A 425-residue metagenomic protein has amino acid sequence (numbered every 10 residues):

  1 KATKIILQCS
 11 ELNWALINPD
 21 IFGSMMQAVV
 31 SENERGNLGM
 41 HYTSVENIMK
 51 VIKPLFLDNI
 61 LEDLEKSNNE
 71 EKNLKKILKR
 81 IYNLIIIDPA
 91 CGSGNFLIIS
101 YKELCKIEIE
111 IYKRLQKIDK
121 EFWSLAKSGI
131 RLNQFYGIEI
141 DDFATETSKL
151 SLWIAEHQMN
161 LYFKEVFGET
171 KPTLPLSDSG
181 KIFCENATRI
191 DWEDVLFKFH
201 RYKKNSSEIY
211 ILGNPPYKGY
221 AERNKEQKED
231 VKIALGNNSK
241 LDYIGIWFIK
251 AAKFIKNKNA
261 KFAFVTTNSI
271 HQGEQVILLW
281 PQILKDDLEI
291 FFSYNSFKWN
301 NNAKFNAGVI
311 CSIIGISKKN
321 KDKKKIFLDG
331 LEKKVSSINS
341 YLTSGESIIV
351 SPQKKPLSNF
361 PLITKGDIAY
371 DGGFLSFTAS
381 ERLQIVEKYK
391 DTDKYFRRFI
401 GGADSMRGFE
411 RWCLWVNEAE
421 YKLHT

Functional and structural regions predicted by a protein language model:
K1-I130, I140, A144, N186 (+3 more regions): Class I S-adenosyl-L-methionine
M25-V29, W247, I400: Short alpha-helical scaffolding segments that buttress acidic/His motifs in well-ordered protein cores
E46-N47, I98, C105, T145 (+6 more regions): Signature of N6-adenine DNA methyltransferases within the class I
I52, F183, I283-K285, G401: Alpha-helix boundary recognition
L125-L132, D178-I182, N306: Extended charged low-complexity segments that act as oligomerization/scaffolding linkers
F135-I138: Conserved SAM-binding motif I beta-strand of class I
S148: Conserved SAM-binding loop
A221-K225, K394-C413: DNA target-recognition patches
